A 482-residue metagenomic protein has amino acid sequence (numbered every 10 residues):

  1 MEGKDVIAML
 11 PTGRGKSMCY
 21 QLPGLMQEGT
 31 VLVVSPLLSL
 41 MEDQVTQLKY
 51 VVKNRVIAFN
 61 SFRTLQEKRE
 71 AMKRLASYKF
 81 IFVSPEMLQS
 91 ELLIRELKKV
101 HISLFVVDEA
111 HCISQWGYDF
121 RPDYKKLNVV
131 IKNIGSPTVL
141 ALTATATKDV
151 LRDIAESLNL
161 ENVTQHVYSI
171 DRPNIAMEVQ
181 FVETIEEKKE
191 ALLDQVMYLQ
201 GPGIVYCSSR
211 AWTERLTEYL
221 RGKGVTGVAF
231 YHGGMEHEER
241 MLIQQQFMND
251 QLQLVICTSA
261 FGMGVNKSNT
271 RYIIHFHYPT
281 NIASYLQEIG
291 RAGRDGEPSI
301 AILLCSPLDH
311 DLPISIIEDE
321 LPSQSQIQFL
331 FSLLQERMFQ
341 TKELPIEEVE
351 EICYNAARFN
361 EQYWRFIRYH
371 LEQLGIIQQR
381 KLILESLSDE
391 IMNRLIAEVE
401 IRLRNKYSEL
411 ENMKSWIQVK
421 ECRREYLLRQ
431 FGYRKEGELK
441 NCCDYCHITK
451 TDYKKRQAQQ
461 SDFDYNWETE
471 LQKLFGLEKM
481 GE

Functional and structural regions predicted by a protein language model:
M1-C19, P23-V34, S39-I327, I377-R380 (+1 more regions): Helicase motor core with emphasis on the C-terminal RecA-like subdomain
Q200-G203, G222-G233, Q245-L252, C257 (+2 more regions): C-terminal helicase lobe
